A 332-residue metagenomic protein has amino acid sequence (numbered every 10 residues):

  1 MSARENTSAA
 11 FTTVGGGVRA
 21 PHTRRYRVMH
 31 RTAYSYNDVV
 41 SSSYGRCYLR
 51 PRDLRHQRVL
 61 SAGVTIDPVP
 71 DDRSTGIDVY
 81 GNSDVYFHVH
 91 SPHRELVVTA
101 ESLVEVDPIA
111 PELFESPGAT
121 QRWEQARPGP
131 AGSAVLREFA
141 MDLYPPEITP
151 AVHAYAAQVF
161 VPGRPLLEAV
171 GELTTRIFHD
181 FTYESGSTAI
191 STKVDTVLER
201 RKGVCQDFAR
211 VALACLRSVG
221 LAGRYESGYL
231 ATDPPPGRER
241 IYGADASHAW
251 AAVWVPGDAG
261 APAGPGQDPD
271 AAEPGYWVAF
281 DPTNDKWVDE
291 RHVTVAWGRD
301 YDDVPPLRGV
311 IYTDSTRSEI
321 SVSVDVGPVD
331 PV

Functional and structural regions predicted by a protein language model:
M1-Q125: Intrinsically disordered, low-complexity N-terminal segments that are enriched in acidic
R4-N6, G171, T175, D207-T316: Hydrophobic/aromatic-rich core segments of domains that either
P21, L198-K202, R240: Alpha-helix N-cap/helix-initiation motif
H30-T32, A100-S102, L173, A251 (+1 more regions): A structural signal for short, well-ordered beta-strand segments
T32, T188, T283: Ser/Thr-centric signal marking residues that sit in or immediately flank functional binding/regulatory motifs
Y48-Q57, A62-T65, N284-V304, G309-D314 (+2 more regions): Glycine-rich, small/acidic residue-mixed loop/short-helix segments
G76, A110, H179, G186-V194 (+3 more regions): Glycine-rich, flexible loop/turn motifs
Q121-G203, Y301, T316, S323-D330: Secondary-structure boundary elements
